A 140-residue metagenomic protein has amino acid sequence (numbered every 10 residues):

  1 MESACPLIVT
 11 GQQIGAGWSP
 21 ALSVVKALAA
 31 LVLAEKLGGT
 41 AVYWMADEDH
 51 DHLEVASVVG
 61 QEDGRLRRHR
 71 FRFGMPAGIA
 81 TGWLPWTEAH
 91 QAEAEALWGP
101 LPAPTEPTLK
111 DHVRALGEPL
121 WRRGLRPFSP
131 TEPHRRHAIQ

Functional and structural regions predicted by a protein language model:
M1-Q140: N-terminal targeting/trafficking signals and adjacent low-complexity tails
